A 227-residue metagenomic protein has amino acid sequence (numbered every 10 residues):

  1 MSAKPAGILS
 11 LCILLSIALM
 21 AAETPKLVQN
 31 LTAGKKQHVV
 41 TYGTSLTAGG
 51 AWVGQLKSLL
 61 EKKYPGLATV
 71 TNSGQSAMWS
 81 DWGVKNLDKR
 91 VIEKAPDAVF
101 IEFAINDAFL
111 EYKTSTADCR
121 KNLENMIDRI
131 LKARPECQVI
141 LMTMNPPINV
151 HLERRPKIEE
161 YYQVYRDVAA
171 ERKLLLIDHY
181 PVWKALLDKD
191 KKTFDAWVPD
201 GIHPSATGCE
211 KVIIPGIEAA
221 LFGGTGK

Functional and structural regions predicted by a protein language model:
I8-A18: Bacterial N-terminal signal peptides
A21-S76, D81, N86-A95: Serine-esterase "nucleophile elbow" of acetyl-processing enzymes
S45-A48, Q75-D81, I105-L110, N145-N149 (+2 more regions): Solvent-exposed loop/turn segments at secondary-structure junctions within structured extracellular/periplasmic domains
L60-L67, K132-R134, R172-L174: Short helix-capping segments at alpha-helix termini
L87, L123-D128, Y162: Generic structural signal for well-ordered alpha-helices, preferentially at hydrophobic/aromatic core positions
V91-I101, I105: Proline-aspartate-enriched helix->loop->beta-strand connector
E102-N106, R129-Y162: Active-site segments of SGNH/GDSL-like serine hydrolases that catalyze O-acetyl group transfer/hydrolysis on lipids
M144-K227: Catalytic His-Asp segment of secreted/periplasmic serine-dependent ester chemistry enzymes
